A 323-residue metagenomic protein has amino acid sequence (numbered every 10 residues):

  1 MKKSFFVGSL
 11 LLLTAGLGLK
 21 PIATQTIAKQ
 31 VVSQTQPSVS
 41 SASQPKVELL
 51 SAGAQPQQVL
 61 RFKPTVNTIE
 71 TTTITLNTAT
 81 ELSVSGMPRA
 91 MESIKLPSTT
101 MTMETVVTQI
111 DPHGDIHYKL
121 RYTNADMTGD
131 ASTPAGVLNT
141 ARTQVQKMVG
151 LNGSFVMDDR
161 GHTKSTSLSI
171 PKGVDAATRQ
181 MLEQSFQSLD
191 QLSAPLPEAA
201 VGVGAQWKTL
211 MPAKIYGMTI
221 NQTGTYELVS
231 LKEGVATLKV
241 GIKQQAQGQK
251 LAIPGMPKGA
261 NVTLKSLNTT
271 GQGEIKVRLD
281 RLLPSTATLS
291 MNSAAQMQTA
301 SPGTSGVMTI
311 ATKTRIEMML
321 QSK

Functional and structural regions predicted by a protein language model:
M1-K2, L19, A28, Q244: Generic cytosolic/nucleocytoplasmic N-terminal low-complexity/intrinsically disordered segments
K2-A23: Sec-dependent N-terminal signal peptides
I27-K323: Signature of exported/secreted
